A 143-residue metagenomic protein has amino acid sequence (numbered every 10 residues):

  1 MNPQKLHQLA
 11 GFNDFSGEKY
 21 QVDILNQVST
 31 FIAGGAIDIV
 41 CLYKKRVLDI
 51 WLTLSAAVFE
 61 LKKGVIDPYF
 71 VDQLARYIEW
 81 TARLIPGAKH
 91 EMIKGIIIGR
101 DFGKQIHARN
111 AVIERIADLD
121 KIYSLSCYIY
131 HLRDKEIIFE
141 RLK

Functional and structural regions predicted by a protein language model:
M1-K143: Charged, terminal alpha-helix-loop-beta segments that serve as non-catalytic nucleic-acid engagement and/or assembly
